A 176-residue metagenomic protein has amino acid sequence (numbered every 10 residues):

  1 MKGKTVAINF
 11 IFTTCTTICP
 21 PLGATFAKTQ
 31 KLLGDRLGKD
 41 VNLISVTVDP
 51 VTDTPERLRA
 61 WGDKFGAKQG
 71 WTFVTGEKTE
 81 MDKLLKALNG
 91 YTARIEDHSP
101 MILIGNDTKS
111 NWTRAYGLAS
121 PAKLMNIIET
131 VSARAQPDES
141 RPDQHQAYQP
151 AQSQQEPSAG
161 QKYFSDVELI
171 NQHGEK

Functional and structural regions predicted by a protein language model:
M1, A24-K28, D143-E175: N-terminal "domain-start" segment that seeds a small globular fold
M1-L22, F26, K176: Short active-site neighborhood of thiol/selenol oxidoreductases, capturing the structured segment around
M1-T5, G38-L43, D53, D97-P100 (+1 more regions): Extracytoplasmic
G3-T5, L22-S45, D63: Conserved helix-turn-beta segment immediately C-terminal to the redox Cys motif in thioredoxin-like folds
G23, A27-Q30, P55-R59, K78 (+3 more regions): Extracytoplasmic/secreted envelope proteins and their assembly/folding machinery, especially bacterial periplasmic
K31-G38, D63-A67, K86-G90, E129 (+1 more regions): Sec-exported extracytoplasmic/periplasmic mature domains
I44, R59-S99: Short, internal strand/loop/helix patches that form the active-site neighborhood or redox-interaction surface
E96-Q152, K162: Thiol-/selenol-based redox modules, centered on thioredoxin-like and closely related oxidoreductase domains
